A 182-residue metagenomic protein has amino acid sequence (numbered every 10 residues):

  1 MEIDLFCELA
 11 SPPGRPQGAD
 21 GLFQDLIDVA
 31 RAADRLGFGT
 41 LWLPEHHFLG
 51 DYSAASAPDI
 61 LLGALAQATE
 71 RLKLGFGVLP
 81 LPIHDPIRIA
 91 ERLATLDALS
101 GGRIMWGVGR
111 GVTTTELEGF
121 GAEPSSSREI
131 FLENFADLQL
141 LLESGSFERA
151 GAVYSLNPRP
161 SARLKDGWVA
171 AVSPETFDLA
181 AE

Functional and structural regions predicted by a protein language model:
M1-A68, K73, K165: N-terminal beta1-alpha1-beta2 module of alpha/beta enzyme domains
E8-A10, H46, L79-L81, G109-T113 (+1 more regions): Active-site beta-loop-alpha junctions enriched in small/polar residues
P13-Q17, P80, E118, A122: Short coil/turn segments at secondary-structure junctions
L43, A57, L79-L81, D85 (+1 more regions): Hydrophobic alpha-helix-in-membranes signature
L43, L74-F76, V108, V169: Hydrophobic residues in well-ordered beta-strands that form the structural core
L49-S53, L79-D85, E123-P124: Glycine-rich "substrate-gating" loop/helix at the edge of Rossmann-like oxidoreductase active sites
D51, A64, F76, V108-V112 (+1 more regions): Gly/Ser/Thr-rich helix-start
D85-E182: Internal, glycine-rich beta/alpha segment that forms the wall or movable "lid" of small-molecule/cofactor binding
